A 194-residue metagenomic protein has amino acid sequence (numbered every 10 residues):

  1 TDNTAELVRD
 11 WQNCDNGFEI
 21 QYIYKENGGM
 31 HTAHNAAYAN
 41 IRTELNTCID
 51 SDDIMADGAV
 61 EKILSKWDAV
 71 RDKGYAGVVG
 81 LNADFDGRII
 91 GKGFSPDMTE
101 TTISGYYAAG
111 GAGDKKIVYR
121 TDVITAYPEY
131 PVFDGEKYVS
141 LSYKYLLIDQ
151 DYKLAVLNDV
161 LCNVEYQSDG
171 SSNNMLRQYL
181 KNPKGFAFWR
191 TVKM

Functional and structural regions predicted by a protein language model:
T1-I23: Acidic donor-binding segment of Leloir-type glycosyltransferases
A5-E6, N35, T43, A56-D68: Short alpha-helix within the catalytic core of nucleotide-sugar-dependent glycosyltransferases
Y24-I41: Glycine-rich, basic loop-to-helix element that forms the pyrophosphate-binding segment of sugar-nucleotide handling
N46: Short aromatic/hydrophobic "clamp" motif used to bind/position activated sugar donors
D50-I54: The conserved acidic donor/metal-binding loop of glycosyltransferases
G58-K92: Conserved donor NDP-sugar-binding/catalytic core segment of glycosyltransferases
D84, R88-N173: Conserved nucleotide-sugar donor-binding catalytic segment
C162-Q167, N174-M194: Catalytic core of nucleotide-sugar-dependent glycosyltransferases
